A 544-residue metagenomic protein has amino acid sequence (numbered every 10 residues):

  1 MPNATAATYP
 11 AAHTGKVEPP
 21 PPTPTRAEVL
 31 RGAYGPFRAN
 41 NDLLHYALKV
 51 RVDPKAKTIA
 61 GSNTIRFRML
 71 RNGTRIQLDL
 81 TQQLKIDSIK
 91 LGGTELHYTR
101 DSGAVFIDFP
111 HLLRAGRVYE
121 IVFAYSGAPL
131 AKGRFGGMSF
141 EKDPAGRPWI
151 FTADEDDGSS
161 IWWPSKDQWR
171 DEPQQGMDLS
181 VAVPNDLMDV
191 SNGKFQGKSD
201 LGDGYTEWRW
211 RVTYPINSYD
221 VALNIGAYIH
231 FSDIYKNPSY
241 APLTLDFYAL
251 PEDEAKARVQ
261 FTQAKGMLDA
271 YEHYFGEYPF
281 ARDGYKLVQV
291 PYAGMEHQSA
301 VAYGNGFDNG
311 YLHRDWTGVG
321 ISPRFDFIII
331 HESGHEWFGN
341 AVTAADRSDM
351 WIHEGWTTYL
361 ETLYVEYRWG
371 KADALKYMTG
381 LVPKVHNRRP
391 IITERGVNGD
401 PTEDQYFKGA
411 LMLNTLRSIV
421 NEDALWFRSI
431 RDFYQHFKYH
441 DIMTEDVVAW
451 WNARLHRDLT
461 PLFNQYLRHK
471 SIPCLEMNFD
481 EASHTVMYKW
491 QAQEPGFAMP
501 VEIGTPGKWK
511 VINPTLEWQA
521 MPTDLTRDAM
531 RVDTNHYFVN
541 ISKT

Functional and structural regions predicted by a protein language model:
M1-A60, D143-F151, T460-P461: N-terminal, polar/Ser/Thr-rich
P10, T81-K142, D203-G204, Q519-L525: A surface-exposed beta-strand-loop module
H13, V17, T25-A27, F37 (+2 more regions): Extended, low-hydrophobicity, Ser/Thr/Pro/Gly-biased non-transmembrane segments
S62-Q83, W163-P184, E445, V486-G504: Surface-exposed beta-strand/loop patches in extracellular or lumenal glycoproteins
R71, P279, T402-M487: Amphipathic alpha-helical substructures
K85-G92, V190, L459-T460, L475 (+1 more regions): Beta-strand-rich binding/interaction modules
G133, T152, L179, T206-R209 (+4 more regions): Juxtacatalytic substrate-recognition/specificity segment
T213, M350, E354-T415, I419 (+1 more regions): Acidic/His/Gly-enriched intrinsically disordered linker/tail segments that often contain short helix/coil "MoRF-like"
